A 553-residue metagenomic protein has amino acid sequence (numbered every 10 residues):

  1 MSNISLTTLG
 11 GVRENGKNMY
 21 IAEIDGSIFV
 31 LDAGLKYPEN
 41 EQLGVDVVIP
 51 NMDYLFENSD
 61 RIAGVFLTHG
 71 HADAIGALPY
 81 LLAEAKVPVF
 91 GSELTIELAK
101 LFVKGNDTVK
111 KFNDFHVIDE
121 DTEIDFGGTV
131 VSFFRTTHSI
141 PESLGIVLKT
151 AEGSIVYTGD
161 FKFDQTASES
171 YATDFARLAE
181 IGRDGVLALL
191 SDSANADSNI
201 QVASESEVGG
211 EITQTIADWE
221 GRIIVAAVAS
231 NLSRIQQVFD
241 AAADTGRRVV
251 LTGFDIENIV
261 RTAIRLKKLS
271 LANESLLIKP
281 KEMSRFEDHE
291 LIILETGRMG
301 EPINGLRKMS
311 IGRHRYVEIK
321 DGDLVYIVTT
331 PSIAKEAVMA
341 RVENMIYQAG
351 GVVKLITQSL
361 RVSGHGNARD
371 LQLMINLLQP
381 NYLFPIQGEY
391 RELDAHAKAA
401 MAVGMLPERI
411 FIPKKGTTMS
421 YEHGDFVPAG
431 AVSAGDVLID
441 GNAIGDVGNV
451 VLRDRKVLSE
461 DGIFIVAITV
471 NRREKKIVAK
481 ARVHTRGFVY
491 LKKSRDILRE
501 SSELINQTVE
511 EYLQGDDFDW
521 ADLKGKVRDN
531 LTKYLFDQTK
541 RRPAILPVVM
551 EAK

Functional and structural regions predicted by a protein language model:
M1-F66, H71-R285, N304-R315, A337-A340: His/Asp/Glu-rich metal-coordinating catalytic cores of metallo-dependent phosphodiesterases/hydrolases acting on
V12, K36-N40, G44, R61-I62 (+3 more regions): A glycine- and charged-residue-rich anion-binding loop/surface
D60, T129, R183-D184, D288 (+4 more regions): Structured loop/turn residues at beta-strand edges in well-structured enzyme cores
V103, A400, L535: Conserved hydrophobic residues forming the short capping helix/wall of the S-adenosyl-L-methionine
H116-I118, L294, L546-M550: Extended hydrophobic secondary-structure segments that form protein cores and membrane-embedded regions
D119, K414, R541-I545: Short Gly/Ser/Thr- and Asp/Glu-enriched loop/turn motifs at secondary-structure junctions
D197-V328, S332-D517, K524, D529: Hard-cation-handling environments
D516-K553: C-terminal tails and terminal domains of large nucleic-acid-associated and other macromolecular-machine proteins
